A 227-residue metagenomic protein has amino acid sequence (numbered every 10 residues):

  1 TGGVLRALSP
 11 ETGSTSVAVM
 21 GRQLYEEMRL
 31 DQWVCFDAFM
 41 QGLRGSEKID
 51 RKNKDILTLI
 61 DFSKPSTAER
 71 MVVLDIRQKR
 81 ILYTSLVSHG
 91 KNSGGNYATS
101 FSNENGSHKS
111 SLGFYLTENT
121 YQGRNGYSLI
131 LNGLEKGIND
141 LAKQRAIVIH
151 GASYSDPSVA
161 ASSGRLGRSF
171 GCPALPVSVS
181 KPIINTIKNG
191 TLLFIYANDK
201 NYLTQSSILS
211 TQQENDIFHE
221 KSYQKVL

Functional and structural regions predicted by a protein language model:
T1-G2: N-terminal export leaders
L5-F170, S178-T186, T191, N198-V226: Cell wall/extracellular polymer interaction/catalysis modules
